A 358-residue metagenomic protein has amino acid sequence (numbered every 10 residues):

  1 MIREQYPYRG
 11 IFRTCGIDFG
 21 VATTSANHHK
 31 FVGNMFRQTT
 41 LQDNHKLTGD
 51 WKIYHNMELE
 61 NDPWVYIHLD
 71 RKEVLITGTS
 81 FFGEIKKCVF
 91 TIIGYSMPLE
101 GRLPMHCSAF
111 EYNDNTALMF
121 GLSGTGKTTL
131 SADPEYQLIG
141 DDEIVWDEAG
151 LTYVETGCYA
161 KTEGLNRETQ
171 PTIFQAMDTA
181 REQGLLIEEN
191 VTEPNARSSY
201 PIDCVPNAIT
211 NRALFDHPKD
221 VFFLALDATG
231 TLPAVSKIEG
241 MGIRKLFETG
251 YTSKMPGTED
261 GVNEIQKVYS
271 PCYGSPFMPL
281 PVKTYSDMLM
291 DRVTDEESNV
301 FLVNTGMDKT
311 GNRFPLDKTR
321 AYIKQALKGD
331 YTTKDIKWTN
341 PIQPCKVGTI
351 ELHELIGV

Functional and structural regions predicted by a protein language model:
M1-T116, P134, D147-V358: A noncatalytic interaction/capping subdomain that flanks phosphate/NTP-handling catalytic cores
Y112-D141: Glycine-rich phosphate-binding P-loop
